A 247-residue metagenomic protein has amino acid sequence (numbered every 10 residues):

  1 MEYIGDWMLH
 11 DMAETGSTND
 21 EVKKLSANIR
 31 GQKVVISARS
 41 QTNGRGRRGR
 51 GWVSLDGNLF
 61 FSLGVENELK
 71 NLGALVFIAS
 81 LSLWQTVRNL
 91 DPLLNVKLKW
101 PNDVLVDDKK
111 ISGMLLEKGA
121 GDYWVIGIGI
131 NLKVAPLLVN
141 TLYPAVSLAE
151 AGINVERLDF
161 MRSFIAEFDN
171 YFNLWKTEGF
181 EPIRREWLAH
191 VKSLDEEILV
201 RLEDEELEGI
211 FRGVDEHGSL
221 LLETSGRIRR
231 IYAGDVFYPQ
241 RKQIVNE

Functional and structural regions predicted by a protein language model:
M1-P92, N246-E247: N-terminal lobe of the biotin/lipoate ligase/transferase fold
I4-G5, M12, E68-G73, F77-V96 (+1 more regions): Long, positively charged amphipathic alpha-helical accessory segments at protein N-termini or as interdomain linkers
A38, V96-W100: General beta-strand structural signal in soluble alpha/beta enzymes
